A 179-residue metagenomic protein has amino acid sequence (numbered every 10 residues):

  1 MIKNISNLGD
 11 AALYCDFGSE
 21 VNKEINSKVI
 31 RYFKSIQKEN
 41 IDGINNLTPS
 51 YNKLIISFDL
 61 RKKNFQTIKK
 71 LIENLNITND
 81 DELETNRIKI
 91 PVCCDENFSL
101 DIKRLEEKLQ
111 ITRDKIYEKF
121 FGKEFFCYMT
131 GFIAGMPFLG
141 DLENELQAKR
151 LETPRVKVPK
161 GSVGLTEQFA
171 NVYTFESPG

Functional and structural regions predicted by a protein language model:
M1-G179: Glycine-rich active-site loops that engage anionic ligands at enzyme catalytic sites
